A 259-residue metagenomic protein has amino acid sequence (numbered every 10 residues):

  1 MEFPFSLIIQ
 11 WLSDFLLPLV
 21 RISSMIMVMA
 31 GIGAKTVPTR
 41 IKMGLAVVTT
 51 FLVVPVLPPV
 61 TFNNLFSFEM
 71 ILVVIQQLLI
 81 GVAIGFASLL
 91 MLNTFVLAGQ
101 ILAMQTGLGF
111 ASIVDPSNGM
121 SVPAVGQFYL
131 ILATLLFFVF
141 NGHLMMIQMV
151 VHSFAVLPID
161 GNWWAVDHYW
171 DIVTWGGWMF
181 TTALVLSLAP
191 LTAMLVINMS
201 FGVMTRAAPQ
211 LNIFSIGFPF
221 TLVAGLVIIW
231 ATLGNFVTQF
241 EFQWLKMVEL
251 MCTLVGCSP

Functional and structural regions predicted by a protein language model:
M1-P259: Hydrophobic alpha-helical segments and their helix-loop boundaries in membrane and membrane-proximal proteins
